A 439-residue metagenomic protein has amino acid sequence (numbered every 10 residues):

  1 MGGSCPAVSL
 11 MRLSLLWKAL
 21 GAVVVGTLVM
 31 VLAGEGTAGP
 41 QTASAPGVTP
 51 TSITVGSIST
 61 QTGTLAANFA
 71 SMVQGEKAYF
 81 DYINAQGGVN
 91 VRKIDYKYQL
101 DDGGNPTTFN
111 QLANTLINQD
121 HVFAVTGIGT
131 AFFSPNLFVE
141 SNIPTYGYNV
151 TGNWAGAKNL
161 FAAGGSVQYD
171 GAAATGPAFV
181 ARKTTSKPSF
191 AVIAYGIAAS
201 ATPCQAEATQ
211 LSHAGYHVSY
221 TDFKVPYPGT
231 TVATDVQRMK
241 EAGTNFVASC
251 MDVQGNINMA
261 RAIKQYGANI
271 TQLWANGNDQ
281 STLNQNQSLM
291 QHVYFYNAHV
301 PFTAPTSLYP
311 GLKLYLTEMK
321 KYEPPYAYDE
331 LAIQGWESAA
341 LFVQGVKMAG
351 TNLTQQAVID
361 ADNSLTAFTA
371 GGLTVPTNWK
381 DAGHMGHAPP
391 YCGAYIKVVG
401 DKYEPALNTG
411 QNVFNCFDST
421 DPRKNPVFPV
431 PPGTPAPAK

Functional and structural regions predicted by a protein language model:
M1-I53, V427-K439: Short, low-complexity disordered leader/linker segments with a strong preference for bacterial N-terminal type II
P40-S57, G88-K93, A181-S189, N352: Immediate post-signal peptide segment of exported/extracytoplasmic ligand-binding proteins
Q41-A43, A67-Q74, A85-A157, K224-A233 (+1 more regions): Beta-alpha junction/loop-to-helix N-cap segments that form part of ligand/metal-binding clefts
A43-T51, G56-K77, Q99-P106, I193-T202 (+3 more regions): Extracytoplasmic "Venus flytrap"
F109, A163-F190, T230-A233, N256 (+1 more regions): Hydrophobic alpha-helical segments within soluble ligand-binding/sensing domains
H121-F223, T271-F295: Extracytoplasmic ligand/sensor domains, especially the bilobed periplasmic-binding protein
A162, S166, I263-W336, N415 (+1 more regions): Extracellular/periplasmic periplasmic-binding protein-like sensory domains
K321-A332, V343-L407: Segments of small-molecule ligand-sensing domains
